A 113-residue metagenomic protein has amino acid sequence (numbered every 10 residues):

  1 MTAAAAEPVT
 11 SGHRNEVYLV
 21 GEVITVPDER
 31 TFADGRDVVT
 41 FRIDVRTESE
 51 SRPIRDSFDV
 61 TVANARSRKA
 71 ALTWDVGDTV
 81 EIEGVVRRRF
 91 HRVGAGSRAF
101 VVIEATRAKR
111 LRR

Functional and structural regions predicted by a protein language model:
M1-R113: OB-fold and OB-like single-stranded nucleic-acid-recognition modules and their adjacent interaction interfaces
